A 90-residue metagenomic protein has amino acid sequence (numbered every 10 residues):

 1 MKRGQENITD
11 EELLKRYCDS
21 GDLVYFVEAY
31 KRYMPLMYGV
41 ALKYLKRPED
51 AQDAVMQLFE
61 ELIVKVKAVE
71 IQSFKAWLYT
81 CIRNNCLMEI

Functional and structural regions predicted by a protein language model:
M1-I8, E12: Intrinsic, short, N-terminal disordered tails of RNA polymerase sigma-factor systems
D10, D22, F74-K75: The cytosolic transmitter module of two-component sensor histidine kinases
K15-G39: A short, charge-rich alpha-helical start-of-domain segment used by transcription regulators
C18-D19, K46, M56-F74: Sigma70-family region 2
M34, M56, R83: ATP/adenylate-binding site constellation spanning eukaryotic-like Ser/Thr protein kinases, ABC-transporter
M37, A41, L78, I82-I90: Hydrophobic-face residues of short alpha-helical interaction/recognition segments
D50, W77: Two-component histidine kinase catalytic core, primarily the HATPase_c
